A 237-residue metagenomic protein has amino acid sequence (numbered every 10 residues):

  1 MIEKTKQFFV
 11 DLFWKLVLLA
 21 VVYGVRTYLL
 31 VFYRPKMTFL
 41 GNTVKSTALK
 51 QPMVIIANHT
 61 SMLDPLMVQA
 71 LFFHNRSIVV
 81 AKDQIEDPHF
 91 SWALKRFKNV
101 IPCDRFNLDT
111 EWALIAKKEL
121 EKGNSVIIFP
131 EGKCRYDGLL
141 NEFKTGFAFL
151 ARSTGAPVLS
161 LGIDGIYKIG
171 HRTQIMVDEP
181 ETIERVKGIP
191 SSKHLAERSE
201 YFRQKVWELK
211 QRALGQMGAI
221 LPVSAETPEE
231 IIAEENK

Functional and structural regions predicted by a protein language model:
I2-T5, F9-L12, L16, E111-K237: Non-catalytic C-terminal accessory region of glycerolipid acyltransferases and related lyso-lipid remodeling enzymes
E3-Y33, S91, K95-R96: Short hydrophobic helices that act as membrane-entry/anchoring signals
V22-H59: Helix-to-loop junction immediately C-terminal to a conserved catalytic motif
L30, F72, L94-K95, E119 (+1 more regions): A generic structural signal for well-ordered alpha-helical segments
R34-T38, N107-A113: Glycine-rich, highly charged phosphate/nucleotide-binding loops
P35, N75-S77, K98, N124 (+1 more regions): A structural micro-motif
N42-V44, Q84-E86, N107, G165-Y167 (+1 more regions): Residue-level detector of flexible, active-site-proximal loop/helix-junction positions within diverse enzyme catalytic
T47-N107: Catalytic core of membrane glycerolipid acyltransferases/transacylases, capturing the structured, soluble-facing
